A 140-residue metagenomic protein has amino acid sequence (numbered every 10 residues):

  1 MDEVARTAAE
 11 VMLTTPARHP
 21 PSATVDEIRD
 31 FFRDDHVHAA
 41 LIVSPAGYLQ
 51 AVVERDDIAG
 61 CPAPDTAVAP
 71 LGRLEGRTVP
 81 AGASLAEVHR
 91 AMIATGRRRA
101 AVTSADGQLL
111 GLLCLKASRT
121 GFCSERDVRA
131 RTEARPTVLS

Functional and structural regions predicted by a protein language model:
M1-T15, L49-R97, A105-S140: Tandem CBS (Bateman) regulatory domains
A17-C61, A69: Acidic (E/D-rich), amphipathic helical modules within compact regulatory domains
I42, V102-T103: Sensor-regulatory modules in signal-transduction proteins
